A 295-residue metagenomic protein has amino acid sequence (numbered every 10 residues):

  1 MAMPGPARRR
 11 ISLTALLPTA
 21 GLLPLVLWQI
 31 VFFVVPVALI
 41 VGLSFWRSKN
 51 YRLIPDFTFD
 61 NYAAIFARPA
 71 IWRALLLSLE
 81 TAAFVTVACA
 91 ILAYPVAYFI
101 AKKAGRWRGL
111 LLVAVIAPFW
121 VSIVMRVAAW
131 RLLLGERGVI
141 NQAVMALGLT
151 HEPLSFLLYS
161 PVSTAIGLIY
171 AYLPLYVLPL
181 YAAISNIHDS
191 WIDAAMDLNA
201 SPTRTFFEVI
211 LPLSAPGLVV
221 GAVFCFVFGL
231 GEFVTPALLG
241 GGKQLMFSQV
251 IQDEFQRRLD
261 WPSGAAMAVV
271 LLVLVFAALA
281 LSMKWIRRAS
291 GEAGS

Functional and structural regions predicted by a protein language model:
A2-G5, R9, A20, Y181-M196 (+2 more regions): C-terminal transmembrane helix and the adjacent membrane-cytosol boundary/short C-terminal tail of inner/organellar
A2-I40, G109, V113, L272 (+1 more regions): N-terminal signal-anchor/first transmembrane alpha helix
G5-L13, F84-I116, L132, D189-I192 (+1 more regions): Transmembrane-helix boundary motif in ABC transporter permease subunits
G5-L17, S48-K49, Y62-A70, P236-M283: Interhelical loop and adjacent transmembrane-helix boundary motif in polytopic membrane transport permeases
A7-I11, F59, V127-I169, T203 (+1 more regions): Membrane-interfacial helix termini and adjacent extracytoplasmic/periplasmic loops of multi-pass transporters
P24-V35, A117, Y170, Y176-S190 (+2 more regions): Transmembrane alpha-helices
I30, V34-P69, L79, L133-G138 (+2 more regions): Short membrane-interfacial helix/loop motifs at transmembrane-helix boundaries
P36-L43, S48, V127, Y172 (+2 more regions): Non-cytoplasmic
